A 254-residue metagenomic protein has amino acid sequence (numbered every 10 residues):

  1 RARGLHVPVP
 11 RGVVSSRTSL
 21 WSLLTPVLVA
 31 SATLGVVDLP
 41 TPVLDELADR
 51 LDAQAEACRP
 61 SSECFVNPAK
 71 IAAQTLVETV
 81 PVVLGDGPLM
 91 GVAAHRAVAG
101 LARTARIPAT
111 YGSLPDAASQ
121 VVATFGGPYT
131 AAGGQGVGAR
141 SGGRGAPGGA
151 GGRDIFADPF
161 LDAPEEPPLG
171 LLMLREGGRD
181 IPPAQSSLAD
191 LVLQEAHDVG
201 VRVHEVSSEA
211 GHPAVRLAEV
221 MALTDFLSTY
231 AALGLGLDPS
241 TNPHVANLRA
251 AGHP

Functional and structural regions predicted by a protein language model:
R1, P8-P254: A SIS-like phosphosugar-recognition module
